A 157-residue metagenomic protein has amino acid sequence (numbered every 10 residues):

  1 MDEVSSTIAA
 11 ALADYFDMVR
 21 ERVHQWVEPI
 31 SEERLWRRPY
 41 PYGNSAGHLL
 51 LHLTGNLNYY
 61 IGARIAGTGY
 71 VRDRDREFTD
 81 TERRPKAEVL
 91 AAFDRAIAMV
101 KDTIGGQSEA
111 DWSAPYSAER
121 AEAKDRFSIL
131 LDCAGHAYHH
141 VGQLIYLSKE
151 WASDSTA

Functional and structural regions predicted by a protein language model:
D2, A9, A13-D17, H24 (+2 more regions): Short, contiguous alpha-helical
T7-A11, R84-P85: A ubiquitous short alpha-helical element
L12, F16, R20, V27 (+2 more regions): Hydrophobic alpha-helical core bundles mediating ligand binding, dimerization, or RNAP-core interactions
P29-I30, P85: Residue-level detection of beta-strand scaffold positions
S31, R74, S108, W112: Glycine-rich, flexible loop/turn motifs
D80-S117, D125-A137: Acidic/histidine-rich alpha-helical segments that form the ligand environment of transition-metal centers
